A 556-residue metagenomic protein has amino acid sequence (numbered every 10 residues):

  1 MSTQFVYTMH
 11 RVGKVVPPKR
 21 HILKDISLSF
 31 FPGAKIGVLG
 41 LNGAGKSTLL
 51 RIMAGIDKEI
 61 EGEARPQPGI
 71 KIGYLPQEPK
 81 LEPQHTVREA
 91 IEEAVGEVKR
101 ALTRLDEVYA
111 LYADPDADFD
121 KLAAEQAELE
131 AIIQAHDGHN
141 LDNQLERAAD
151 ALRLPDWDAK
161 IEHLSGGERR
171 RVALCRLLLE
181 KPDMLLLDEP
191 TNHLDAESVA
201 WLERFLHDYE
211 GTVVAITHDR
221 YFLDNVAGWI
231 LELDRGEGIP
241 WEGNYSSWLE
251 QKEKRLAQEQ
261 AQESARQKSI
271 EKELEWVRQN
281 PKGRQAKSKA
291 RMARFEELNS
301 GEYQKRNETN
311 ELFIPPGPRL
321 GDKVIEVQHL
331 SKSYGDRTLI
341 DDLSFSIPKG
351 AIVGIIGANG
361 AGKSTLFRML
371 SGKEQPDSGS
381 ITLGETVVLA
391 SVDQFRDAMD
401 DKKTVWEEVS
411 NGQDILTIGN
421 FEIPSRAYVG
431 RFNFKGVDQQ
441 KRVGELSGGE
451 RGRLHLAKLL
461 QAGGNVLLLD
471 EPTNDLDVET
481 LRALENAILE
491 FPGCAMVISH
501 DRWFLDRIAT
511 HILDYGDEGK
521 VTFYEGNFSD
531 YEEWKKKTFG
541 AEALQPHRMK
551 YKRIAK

Functional and structural regions predicted by a protein language model:
M1-S264, E308, I314-K556: ABC ATP-binding cassette signature C-motif
Q251-R284, S288-R294, L298-K305: Intracellular alpha-helical coupling/juxtamembrane segments of multi-pass membrane proteins
